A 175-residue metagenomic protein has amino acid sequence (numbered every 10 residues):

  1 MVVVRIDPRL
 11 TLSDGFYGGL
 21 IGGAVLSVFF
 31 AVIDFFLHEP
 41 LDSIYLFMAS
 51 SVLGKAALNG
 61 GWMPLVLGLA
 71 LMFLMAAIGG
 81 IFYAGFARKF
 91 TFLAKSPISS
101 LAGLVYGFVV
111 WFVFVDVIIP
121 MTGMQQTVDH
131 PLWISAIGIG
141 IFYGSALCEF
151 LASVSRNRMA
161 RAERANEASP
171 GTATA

Functional and structural regions predicted by a protein language model:
I6-H38: N-terminal signal-anchor transmembrane alpha helix
G15, R88-V109: Internal alpha-helical transmembrane segments of multi-pass membrane proteins
G23, S27, G107-V117: Aromatic-anchored segments of alpha-helical transmembrane domains
F36, V113-I137: Interfacial helix-loop-helix junctions of multi-pass membrane proteins
L37-G61: Membrane-interface interhelical connector segments
V66-A84: Hydrophobic alpha-helical transmembrane segments
I78, G138-A152: Hydrophobic cores of alpha-helical transmembrane segments in multi-pass inner/ER membrane proteins, independent
R158-A175: Short, highly charged, low-complexity non-transmembrane loops/tails of multi-pass membrane proteins
